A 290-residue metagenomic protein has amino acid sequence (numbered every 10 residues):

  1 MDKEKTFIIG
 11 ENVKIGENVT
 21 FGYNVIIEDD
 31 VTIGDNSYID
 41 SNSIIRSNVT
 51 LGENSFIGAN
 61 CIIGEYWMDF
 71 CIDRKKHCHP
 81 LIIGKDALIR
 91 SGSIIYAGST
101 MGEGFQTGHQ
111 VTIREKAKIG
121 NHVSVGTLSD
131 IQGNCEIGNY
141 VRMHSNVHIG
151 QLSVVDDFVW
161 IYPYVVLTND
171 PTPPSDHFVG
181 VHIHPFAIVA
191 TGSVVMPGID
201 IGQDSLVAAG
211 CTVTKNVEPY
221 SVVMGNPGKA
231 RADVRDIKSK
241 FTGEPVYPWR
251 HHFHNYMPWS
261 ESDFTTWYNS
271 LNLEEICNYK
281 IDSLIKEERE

Functional and structural regions predicted by a protein language model:
M1-I8, K14, Y38-L81, G92-I94 (+3 more regions): Glycine-rich hexapeptide-repeat left-handed beta-helix
I15, F21, I119: Active-site anion-handling motifs in enzyme catalytic cores
T20, I26-E28, T32-I44: Conserved CoA-thioester-binding segment of acyl-CoA-metabolizing enzymes
E28, G102-E103, H109, E115-K116 (+2 more regions): Right-handed parallel beta-helix
